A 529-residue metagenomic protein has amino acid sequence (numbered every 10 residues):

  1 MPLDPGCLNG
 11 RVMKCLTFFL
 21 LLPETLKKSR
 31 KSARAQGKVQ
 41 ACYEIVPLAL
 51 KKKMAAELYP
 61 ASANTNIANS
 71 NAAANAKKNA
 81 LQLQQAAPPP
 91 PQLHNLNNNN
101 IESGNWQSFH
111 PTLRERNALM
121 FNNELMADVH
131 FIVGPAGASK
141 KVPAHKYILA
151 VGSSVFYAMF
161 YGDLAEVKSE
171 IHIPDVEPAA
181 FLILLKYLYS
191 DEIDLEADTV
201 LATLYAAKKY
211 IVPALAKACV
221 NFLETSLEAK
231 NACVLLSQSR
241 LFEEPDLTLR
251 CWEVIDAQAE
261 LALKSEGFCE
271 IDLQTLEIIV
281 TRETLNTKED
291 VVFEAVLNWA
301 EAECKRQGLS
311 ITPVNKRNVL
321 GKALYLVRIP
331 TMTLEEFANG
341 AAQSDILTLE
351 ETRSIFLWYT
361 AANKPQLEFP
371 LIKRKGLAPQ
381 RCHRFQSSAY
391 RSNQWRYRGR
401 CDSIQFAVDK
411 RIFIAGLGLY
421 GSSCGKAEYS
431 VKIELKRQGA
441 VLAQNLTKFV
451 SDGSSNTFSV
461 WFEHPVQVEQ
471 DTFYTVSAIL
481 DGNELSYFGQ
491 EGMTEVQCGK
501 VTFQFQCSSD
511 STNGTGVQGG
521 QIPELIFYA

Functional and structural regions predicted by a protein language model:
M1-K52: Intrinsically disordered, low-complexity basic segments at termini and long loops, enriched in Pro/Gly and/or Arg/Ser
P2, H130-I132, V142-P143, I148-A150 (+10 more regions): Beta-strand cores of modular interaction/reader domains in eukaryotic scaffold and signaling proteins, especially PDZ
P2-G6, Y43-K146, K186-A197: N-terminal BTB/POZ boundary and linker segment
A55-S70, N75-L83, P91-L96, V142 (+5 more regions): Alpha-helical scaffold in the C-terminal half of BTB/POZ domains and their immediate C-terminal extension
A150-F160: Short active-site loop/helix that positions an aromatic residue
K168-K186: Eukaryotic helix-linker segments that join adjacent hydrophobic helices
N318-A440, Q444-L446, D452-S454, H464 (+2 more regions): Beta-sheet-rich sandwich/jelly-roll-like modules and their strand-loop junctions
N456-V460: Short strand-edge motifs at loop-to-beta-strand transitions and within beta-strands of extracellular beta-rich domains
